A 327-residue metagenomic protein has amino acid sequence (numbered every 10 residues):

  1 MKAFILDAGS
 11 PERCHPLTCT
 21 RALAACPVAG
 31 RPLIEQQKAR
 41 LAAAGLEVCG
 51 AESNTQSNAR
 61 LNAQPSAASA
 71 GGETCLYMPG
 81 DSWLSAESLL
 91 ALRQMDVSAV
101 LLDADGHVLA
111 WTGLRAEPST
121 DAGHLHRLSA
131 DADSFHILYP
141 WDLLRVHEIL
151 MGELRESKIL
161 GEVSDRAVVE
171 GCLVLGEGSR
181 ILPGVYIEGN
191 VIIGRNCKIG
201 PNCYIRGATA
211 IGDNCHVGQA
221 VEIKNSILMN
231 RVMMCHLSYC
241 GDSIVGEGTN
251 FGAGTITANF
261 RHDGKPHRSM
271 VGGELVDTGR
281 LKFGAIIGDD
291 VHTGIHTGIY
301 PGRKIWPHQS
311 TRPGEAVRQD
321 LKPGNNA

Functional and structural regions predicted by a protein language model:
M1-E162, H308, G314, N326: Terminal amphipathic alpha-helical/low-complexity segments used for targeting or macromolecular assembly
E35, R180, K198-G200, N250 (+2 more regions): Short, surface-exposed helix/turn micro-motifs that flank interaction/cofactor sites
A104, E177, R195, D213 (+3 more regions): Short, ordered coil/turn segments that flank beta-strands lining enzyme active or ligand-binding pockets
A132-D133, V169, R231, Y239: Conserved short loop/turn motifs at secondary-structure junctions
L150-C172, E177-P183, G189: A charged, amphipathic alpha-helical module
G176-L228, Y239, S243: Acidic, glycine-rich loop-and-beta core segments that form the ion-binding/anion-interacting portion of active sites
Q219-A327: Glycine-rich hexapeptide-repeat left-handed beta-helix
